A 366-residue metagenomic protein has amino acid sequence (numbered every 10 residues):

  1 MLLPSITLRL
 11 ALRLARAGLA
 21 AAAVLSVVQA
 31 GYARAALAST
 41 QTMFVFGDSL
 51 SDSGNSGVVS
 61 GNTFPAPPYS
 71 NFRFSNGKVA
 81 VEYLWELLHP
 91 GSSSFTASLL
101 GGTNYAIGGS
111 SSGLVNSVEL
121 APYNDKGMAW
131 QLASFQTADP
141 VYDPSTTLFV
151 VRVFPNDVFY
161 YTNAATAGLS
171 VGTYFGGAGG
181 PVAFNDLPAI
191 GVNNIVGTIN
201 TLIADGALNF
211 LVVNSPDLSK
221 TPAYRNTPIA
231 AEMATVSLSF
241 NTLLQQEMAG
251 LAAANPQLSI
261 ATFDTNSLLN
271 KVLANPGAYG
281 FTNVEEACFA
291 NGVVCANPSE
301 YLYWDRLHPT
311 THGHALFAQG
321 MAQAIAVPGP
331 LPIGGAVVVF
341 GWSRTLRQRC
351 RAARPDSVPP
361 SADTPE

Functional and structural regions predicted by a protein language model:
L2-L3, G31-P328: Conserved active-site regions of diverse hydrolases
L3-G18: Bacterial N-terminal signal peptides that target proteins for export
I6-L10, A35, V171, L346 (+1 more regions): Short helical patches
R16-Q29: Bacterial N-terminal signal peptides
L25, G31, G341-R347: Structural signature of transmembrane alpha-helix termini at the membrane-water interface
P328-T345: A short, hydrophobic C-terminal helix/tail in secreted or cell-surface proteins
W342-E366: C-terminal membrane-anchoring or membrane-association module
